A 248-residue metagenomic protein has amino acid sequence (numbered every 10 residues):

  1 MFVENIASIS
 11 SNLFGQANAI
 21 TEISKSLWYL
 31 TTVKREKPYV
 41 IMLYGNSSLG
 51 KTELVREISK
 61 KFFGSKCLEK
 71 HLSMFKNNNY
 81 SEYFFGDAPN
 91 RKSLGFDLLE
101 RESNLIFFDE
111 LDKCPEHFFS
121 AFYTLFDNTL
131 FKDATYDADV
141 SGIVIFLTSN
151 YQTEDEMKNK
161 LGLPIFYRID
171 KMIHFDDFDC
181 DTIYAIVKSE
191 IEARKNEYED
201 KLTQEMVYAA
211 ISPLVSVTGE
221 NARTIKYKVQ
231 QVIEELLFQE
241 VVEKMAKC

Functional and structural regions predicted by a protein language model:
F2-I41, I225, I233-F238: Pre-Walker A (pre-P-loop) alpha-helix and adjacent loop at the N terminus of AAA/AAA+ ATPase modules, a conserved
N5, K60-F62, L163-Y167, D176-C248: C-terminal alpha-helical "lid" subdomain
G15, I23, F84, D109 (+5 more regions): Conserved RecA-like P-loop NTPase ATPase core
E36-K37, N78, E100-E102, D139-I143: Short loop/turn elements that form and flank the Walker-type P-loop nucleotide-binding site in RecA-like NTPase cores
K37-K70: Walker A/P-loop
K51-T52, N78-Y80, T153-M157, D181-A185: Switch/connector loops and helix/strand junctions flanking conserved nucleotide-binding motifs in nucleotide-processing
K61-P89: AAA+/P-loop NTPase substrate/partner-engagement loops
N90-L94, E110-F118, F126-D181, A193: Canonical AAA+ ATPase core
